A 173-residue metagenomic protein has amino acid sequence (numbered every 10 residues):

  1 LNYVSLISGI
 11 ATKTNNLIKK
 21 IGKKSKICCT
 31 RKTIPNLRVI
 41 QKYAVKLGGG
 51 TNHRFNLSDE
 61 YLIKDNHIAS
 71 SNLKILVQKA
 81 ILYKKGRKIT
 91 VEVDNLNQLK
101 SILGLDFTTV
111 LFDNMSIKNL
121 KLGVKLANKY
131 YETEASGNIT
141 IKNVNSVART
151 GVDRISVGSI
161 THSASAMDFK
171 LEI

Functional and structural regions predicted by a protein language model:
L1-L105, T109, K118-L126, Y130-A135 (+2 more regions): Acidic/glycine-rich phosphate/pyrophosphate-binding loops and surrounding catalytic core that coordinate Mg2+
N114, G137, S159: Short secondary-structure boundary segments
I141: Cys/His-rich Zn2+-binding cysteine-cluster or related metal-binding knuckle/ribbon modules and their
K170-I173: Active-site loop ensemble at the mouth of alpha/beta enzyme cores that anchors a bound cofactor
